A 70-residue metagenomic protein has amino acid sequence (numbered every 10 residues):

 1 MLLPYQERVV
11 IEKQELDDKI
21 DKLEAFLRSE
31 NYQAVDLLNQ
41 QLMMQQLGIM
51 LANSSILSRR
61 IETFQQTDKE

Functional and structural regions predicted by a protein language model:
M1-E70: Extended, charge-rich alpha-helical interface modules
